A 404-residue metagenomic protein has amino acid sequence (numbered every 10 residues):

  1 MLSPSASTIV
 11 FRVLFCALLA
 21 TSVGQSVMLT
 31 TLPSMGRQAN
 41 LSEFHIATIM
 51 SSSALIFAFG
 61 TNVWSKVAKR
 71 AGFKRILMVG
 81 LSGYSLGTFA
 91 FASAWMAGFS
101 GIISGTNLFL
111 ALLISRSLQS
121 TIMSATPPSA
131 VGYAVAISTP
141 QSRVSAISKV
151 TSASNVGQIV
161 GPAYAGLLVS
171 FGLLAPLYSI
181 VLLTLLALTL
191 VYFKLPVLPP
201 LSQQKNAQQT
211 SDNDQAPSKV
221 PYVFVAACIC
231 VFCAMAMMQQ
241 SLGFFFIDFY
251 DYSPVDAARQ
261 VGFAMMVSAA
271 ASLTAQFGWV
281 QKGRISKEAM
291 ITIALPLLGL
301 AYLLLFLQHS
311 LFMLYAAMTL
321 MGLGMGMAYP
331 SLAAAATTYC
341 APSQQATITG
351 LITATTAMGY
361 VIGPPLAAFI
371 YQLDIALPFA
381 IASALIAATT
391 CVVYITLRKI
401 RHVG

Functional and structural regions predicted by a protein language model:
M1-T8, P196-A226: Juxtamembrane intracellular "pre-TM" segments in multi-pass secondary transporters
S5-A54, V223, F232-D251: Helix-loop boundary and gating motifs at the non-cytosolic
L19, S100-A125, M313-M327: Hydrophobic core of transmembrane alpha-helices in multi-pass small-molecule transporters, especially MFS/SLC-type
L41-S52, S145, D251-A269: Loop-to-transmembrane helix entry
L55-T61, Q260-G283: Transmembrane alpha-helices of Major Facilitator/SLC transporters
S82-G105, L297-H309: C-terminal ends and interior cores of transmembrane alpha-helices in multi-pass membrane transporters/permeases
S115-S154: Cytoplasmic helix-loop-helix junction between adjacent transmembrane helices in 12-TM secondary transporters
K287-L332: C-terminal transmembrane helical hairpin of 12-TM major facilitator-type secondary transporters
